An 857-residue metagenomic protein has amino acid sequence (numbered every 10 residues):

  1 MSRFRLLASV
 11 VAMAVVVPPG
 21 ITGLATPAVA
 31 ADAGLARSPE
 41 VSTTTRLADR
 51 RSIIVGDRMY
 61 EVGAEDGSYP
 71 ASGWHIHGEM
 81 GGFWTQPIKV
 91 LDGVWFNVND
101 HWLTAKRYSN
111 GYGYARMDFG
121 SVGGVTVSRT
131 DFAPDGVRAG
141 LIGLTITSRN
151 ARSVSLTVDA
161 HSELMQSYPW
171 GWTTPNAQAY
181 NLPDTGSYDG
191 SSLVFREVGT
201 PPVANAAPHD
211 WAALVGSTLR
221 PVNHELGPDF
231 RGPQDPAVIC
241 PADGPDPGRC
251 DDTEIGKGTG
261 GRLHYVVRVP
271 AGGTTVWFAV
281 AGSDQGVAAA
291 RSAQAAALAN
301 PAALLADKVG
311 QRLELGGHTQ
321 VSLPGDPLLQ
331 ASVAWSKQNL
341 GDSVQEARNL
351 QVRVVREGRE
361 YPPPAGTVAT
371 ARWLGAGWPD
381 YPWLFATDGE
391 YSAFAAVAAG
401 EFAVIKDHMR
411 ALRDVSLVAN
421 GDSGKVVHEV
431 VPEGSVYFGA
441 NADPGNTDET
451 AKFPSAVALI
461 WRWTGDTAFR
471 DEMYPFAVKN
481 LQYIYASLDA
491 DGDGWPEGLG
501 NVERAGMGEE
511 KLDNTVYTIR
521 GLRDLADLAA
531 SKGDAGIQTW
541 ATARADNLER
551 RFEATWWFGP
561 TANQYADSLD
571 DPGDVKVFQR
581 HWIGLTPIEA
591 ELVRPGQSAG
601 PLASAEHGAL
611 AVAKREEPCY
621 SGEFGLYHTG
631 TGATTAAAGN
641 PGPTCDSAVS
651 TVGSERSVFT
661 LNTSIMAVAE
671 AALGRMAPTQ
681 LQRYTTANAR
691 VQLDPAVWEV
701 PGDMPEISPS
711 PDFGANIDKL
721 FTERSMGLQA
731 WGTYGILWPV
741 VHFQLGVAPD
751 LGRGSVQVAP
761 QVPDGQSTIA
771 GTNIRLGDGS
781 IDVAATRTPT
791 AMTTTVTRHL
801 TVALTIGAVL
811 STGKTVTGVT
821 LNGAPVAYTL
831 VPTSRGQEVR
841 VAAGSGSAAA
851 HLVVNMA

Functional and structural regions predicted by a protein language model:
A31-Y60, L103, S217-P245, G286-A288 (+4 more regions): Low-complexity, Ser/Thr/Pro/Gly-enriched N-terminal "stalk/linker" regions
A33-G120, V194-C240, K308-D326, S332 (+1 more regions): An extended acidic
G34-R37, R116, G123-V238, G261-L263 (+3 more regions): Polysaccharide-binding surfaces and accessory modules of carbohydrate-active proteins
L35, D534-D567, P601-G779, T786-R787 (+3 more regions): Non-catalytic carbohydrate-binding regions of carbohydrate-active enzymes
N97-V137, G227-L263, G765-S767, T772 (+1 more regions): Extended, loop-rich substrate-binding clefts of extracytoplasmic carbohydrate-active enzymes
T147-S148, G171-T174, G186, V269 (+7 more regions): Aromatic-rich carbohydrate-recognition surfaces in CAZymes
A206, W211-L214, T218-R231, P324-E360 (+9 more regions): Active-site acid/base region of carbohydrate-active enzymes
G273-Q294, T370-P382, G424-K452, A458 (+5 more regions): The feature captures the catalytic groove of carbohydrate-active enzymes
